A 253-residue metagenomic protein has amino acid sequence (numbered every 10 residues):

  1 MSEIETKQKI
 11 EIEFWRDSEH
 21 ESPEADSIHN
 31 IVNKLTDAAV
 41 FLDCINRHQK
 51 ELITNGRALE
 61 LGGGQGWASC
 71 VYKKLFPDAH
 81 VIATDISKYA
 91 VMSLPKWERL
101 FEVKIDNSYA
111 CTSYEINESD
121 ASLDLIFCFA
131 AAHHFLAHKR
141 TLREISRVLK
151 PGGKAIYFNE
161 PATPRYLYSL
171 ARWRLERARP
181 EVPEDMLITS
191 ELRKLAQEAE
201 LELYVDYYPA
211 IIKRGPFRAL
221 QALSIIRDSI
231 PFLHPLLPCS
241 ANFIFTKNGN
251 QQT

Functional and structural regions predicted by a protein language model:
M1-I53: Conserved class I S-adenosyl-L-methionine
P23-S27, F101, L170-R174, Y204-T253: A C-terminal cap/extension of S-adenosyl-L-methionine-dependent methyltransferases that defines the acceptor-substrate
N55-G64: Conserved class I S-adenosyl-L-methionine
Q65-E115: Class I SAM-dependent methyltransferase SAM/SAH-binding core
Y114-L125: A short acidic, Gly/Pro-enriched loop at the edge of an enzyme's catalytic core that lines a small-molecule cofactor
K139-P151: A short glycine-rich, Lys/Arg-flanked "PGG" loop and its adjoining helix->strand segment in the class I
K154-A178: Conserved class I S-adenosyl-L-methionine
L175-S190: Acceptor-substrate binding/catalytic loop of class I
